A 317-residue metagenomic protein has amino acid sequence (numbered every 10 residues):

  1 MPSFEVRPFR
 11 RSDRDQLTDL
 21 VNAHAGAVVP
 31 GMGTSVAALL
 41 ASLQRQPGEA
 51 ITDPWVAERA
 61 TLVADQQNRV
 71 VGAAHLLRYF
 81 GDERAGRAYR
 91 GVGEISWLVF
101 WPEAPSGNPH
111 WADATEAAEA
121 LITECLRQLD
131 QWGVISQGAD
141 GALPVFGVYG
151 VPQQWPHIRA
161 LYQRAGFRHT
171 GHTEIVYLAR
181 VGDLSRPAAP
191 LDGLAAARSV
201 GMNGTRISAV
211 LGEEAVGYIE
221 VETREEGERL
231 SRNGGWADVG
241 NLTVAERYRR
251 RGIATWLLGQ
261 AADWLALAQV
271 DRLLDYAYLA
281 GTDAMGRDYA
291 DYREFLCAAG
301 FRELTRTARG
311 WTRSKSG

Functional and structural regions predicted by a protein language model:
M1-D19, A23-A27, A165-G171, L178-V200 (+1 more regions): Conserved N-terminal entry element of GNAT/NAT acetyltransferase domains
V21-L62, G193-G212, E228: Active-site rim helix/loop that mediates acceptor-substrate recognition in acyltransferases
T61-V63, R69-Y79, E94, E214-E225 (+1 more regions): Conserved beta-strand in the GNAT
G86-A112, L230-E246, Y276-Y278: Conserved acetyl-CoA binding element of GNAT-fold acetyltransferases
G107-D130, V244, R250-L267, D291-A298: Conserved acetyl-CoA-binding loop-helix of GNAT-fold acetyltransferases
L129-G150, L265-A284: Conserved GNAT acetyl-CoA-binding A-motif
P144-G171, T255, A280-T305: Conserved active-site alpha-helix within GNAT-family acetyltransferase domains
H169-R250, W264: Flexible, substrate/cofactor-facing loop regions flanked by secondary structure within enzyme catalytic domains
